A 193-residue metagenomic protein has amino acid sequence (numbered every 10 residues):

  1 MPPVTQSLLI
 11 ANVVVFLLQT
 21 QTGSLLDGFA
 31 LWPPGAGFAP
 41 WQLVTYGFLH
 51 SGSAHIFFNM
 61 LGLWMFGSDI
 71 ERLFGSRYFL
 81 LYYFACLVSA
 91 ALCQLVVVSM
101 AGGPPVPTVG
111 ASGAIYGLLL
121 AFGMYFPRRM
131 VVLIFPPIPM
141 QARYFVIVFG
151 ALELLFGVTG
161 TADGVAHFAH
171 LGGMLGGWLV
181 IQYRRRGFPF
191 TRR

Functional and structural regions predicted by a protein language model:
M1-R193: A detector for small-residue-rich transmembrane helices and their helix-helix packing motifs
